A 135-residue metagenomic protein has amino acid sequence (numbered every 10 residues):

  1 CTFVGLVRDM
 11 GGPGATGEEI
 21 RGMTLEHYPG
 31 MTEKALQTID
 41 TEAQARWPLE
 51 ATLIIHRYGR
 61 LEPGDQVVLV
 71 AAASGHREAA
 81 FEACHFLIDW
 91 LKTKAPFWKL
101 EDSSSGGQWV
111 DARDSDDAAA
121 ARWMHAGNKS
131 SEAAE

Functional and structural regions predicted by a protein language model:
C1-V67, A73-G75, F81-H85, D89-E135: N-terminal, polar/charged subdomain of small-to-medium soluble alpha/beta proteins
